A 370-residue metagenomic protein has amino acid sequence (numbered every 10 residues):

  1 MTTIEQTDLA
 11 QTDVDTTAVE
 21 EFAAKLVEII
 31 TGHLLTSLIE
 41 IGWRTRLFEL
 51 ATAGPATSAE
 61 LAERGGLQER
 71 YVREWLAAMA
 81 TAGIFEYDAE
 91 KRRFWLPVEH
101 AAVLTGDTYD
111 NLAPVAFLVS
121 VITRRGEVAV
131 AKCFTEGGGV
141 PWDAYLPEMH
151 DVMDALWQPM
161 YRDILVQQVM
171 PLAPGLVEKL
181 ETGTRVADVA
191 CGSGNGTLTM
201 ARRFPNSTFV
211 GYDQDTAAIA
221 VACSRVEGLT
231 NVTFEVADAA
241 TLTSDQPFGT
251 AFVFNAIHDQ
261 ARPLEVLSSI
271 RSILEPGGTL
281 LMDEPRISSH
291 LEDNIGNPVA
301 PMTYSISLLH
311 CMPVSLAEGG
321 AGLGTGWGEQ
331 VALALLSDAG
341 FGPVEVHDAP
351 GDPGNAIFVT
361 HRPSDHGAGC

Functional and structural regions predicted by a protein language model:
D13, T17, A24-G42, L50 (+1 more regions): Conserved Class I S-adenosyl-L-methionine-dependent methyltransferase catalytic core
D215-A217: Conserved SAM/SAH-binding beta-strand->alpha-helix loop
A222-C223: Conserved SAM-binding loop
G228-A240: Conserved SAM-binding strand-loop segment of SAM-dependent methyltransferases
A240-A251: A short acidic, Gly/Pro-enriched loop at the edge of an enzyme's catalytic core that lines a small-molecule cofactor
G249-P263: A short SAM/SAH-binding and catalytic strip from SAM-dependent methyltransferases
L264-P276: A short glycine-rich, Lys/Arg-flanked "PGG" loop and its adjoining helix->strand segment in the class I
D283-A339, E345: C-terminal alpha-helical "lid/dimerization" subdomain adjacent to the S-adenosyl-L-methionine
